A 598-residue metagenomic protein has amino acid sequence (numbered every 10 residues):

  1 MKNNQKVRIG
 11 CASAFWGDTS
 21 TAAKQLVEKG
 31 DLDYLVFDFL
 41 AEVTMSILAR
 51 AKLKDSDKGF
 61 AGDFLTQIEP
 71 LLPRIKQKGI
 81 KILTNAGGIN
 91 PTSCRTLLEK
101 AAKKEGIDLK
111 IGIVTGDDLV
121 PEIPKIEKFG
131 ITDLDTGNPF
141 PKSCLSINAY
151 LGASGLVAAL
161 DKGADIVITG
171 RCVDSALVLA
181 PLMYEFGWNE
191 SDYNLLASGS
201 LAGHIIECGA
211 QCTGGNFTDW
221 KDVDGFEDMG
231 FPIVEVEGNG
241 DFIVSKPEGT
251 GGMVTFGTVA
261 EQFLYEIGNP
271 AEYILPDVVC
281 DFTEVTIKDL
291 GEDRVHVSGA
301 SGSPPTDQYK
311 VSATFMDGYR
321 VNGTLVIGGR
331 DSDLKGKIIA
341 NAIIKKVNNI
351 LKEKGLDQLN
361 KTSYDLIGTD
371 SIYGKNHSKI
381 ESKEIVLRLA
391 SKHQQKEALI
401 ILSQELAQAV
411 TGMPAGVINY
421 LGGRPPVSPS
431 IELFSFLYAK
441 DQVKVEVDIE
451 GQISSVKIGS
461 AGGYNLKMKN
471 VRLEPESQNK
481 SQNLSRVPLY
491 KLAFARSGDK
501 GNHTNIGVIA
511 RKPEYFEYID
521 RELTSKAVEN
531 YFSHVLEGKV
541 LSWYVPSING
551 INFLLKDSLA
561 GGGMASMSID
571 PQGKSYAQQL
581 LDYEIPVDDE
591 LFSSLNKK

Functional and structural regions predicted by a protein language model:
M1-Q25: N-terminal amphipathic/basic leader segments beginning at the initiator methionine
K2-K6, E42-K58, K76, L119-S143: Gly-rich Lys/Arg/Thr-decorated short loops/hinges at beta-loop-alpha junctions or inter-strand turns that position
G30-L48: N-terminal glycine-rich anion-binding loops that anchor highly charged ligand groups
D31, G299-R486, F494, K500 (+5 more regions): C-terminal non-catalytic interaction/assembly regions of soluble proteins
N85-N90, A164-P181, F494-E514: Conserved phosphate/anionic-ligand binding catalytic regions in large, soluble enzymes, centered on
K103-L119, L179-D224, R521, V535: Catalytic or ion-translocation cores adjacent to nucleophile or general acid/base/metal-coordination motifs in diverse
L196-S303, R320: A conserved active-site cap/scaffold subdomain adjacent to cofactor or substrate pockets
G538-K597: Helix-rich interaction surfaces within compact, conserved domain-sized segments that mediate assembly or partner
